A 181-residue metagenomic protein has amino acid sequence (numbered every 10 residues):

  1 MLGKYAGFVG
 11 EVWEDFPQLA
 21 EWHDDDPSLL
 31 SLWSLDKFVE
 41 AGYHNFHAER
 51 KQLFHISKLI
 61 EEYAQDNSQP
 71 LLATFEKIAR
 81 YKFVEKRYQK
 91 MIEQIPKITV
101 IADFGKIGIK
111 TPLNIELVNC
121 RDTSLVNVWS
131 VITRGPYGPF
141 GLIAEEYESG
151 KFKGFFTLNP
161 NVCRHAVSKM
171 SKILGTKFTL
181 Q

Functional and structural regions predicted by a protein language model:
M1-Q181: PLD/PLD-like phosphodiesterase catalytic module centered on the HKD motif
